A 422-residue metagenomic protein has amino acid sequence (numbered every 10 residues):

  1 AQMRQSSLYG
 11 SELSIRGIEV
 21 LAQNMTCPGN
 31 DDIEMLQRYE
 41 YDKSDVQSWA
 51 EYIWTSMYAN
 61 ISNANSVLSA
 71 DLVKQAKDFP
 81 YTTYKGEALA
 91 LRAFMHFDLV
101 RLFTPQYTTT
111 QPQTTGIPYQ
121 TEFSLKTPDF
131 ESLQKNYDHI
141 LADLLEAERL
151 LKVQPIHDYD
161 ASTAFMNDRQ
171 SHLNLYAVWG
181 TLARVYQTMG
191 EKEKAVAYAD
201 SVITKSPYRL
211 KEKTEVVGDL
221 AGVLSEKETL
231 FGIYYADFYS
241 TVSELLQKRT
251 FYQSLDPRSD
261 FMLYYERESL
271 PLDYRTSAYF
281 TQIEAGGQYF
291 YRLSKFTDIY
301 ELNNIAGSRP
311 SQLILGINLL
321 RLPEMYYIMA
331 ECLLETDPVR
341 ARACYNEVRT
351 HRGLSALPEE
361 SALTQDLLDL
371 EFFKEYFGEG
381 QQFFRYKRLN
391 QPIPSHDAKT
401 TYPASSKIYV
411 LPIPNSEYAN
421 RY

Functional and structural regions predicted by a protein language model:
A1-E19, S416-Y422: Acidic, glycine-rich segments characteristic of secretory precursors and extracytoplasmic regions
S11-A22, P105-Q113, I156-L245, A362: Short, surface-exposed recognition loops and adjoining beta-strand edges that mediate ligand/DNA contacts, enriched
I33-F103, F130-Q134, L151, Q312-I317 (+3 more regions): Conserved, well-structured interaction surfaces
I61-A64, L68, Y137, L144 (+3 more regions): Inward-facing hydrophobic residues that define packing positions of alpha-helical scaffold repeats
L102-H139: Short coil/linker segments at helix-helix boundaries
Y137, K192, P338-V339: TPR-repeat structural position
H172, V196-N318, L322, S361 (+4 more regions): Hydrophobic-face positions in mid-chain alpha helices that act as interaction patches
